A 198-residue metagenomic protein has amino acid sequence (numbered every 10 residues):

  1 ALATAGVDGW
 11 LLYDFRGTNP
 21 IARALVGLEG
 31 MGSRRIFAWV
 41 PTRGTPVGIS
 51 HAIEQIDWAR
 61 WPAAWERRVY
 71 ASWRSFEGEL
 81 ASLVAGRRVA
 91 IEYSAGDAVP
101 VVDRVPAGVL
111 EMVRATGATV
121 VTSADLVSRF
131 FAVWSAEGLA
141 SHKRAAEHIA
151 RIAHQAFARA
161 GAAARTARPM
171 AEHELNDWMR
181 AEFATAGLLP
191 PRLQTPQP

Functional and structural regions predicted by a protein language model:
A1-R159, P169-A184: A composition/biophysics-driven feature that prefers long, compositionally simple stretches
A162-M170, E174, R192-T195: Charged, glycine/proline-rich intrinsically disordered loops and linkers
E182-P198: Acidic, glycine-rich loop-and-beta core segments that form the ion-binding/anion-interacting portion of active sites
